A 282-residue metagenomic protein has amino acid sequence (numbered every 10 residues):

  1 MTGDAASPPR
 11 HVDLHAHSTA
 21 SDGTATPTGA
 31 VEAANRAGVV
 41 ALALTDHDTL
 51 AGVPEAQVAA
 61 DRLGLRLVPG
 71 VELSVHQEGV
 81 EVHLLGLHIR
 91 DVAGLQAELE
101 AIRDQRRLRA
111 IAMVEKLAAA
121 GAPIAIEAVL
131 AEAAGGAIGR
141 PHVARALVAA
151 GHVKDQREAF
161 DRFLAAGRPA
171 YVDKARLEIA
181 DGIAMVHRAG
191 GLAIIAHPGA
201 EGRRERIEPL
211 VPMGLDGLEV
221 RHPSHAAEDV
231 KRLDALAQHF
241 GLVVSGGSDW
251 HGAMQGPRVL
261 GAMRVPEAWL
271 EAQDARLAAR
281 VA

Functional and structural regions predicted by a protein language model:
M1-V80, L164-A165, G182-A196, A200-Q255: An N-terminally biased module of ancient metal coordination in phosphate/nucleic-acid-related enzymes
T2, V58-V211, L270-A282: Extended substrate/RNA-proximal surfaces in nucleic-acid metabolism proteins
S21, A25-T26, A131, P257 (+2 more regions): A broad, structure-centric signal for solvent-exposed, well-ordered loop/edge residues that line or flank functional
A30-A34, V259-A268: A short alpha/beta connector and helix-capping loop motif
R232-A237, Q255-L260, A268-A282: C-terminal regulatory/interaction regions
